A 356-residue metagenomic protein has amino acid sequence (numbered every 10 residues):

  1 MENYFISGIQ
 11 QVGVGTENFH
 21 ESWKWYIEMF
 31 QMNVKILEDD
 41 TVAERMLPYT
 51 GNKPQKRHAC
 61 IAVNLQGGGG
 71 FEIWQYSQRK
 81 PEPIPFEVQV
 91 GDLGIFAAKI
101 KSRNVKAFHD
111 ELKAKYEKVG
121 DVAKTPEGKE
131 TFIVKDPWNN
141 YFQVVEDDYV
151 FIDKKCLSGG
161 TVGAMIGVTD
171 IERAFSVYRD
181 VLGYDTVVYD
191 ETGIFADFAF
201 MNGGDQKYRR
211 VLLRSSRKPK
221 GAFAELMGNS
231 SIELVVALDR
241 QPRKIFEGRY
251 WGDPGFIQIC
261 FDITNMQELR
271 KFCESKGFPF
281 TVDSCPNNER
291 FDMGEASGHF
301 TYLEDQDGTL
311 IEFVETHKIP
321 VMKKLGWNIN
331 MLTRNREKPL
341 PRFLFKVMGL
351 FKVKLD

Functional and structural regions predicted by a protein language model:
M1-W23, M29, N33-D39, L93-I100 (+6 more regions): N-terminal beta-strand motif that seeds the catalytic metal site of vicinal oxygen chelate
Y4, Q10, S22, E28 (+6 more regions): Catalytic cores of nucleotide-enabled group-transfer and carboxylate-activating enzymes in metabolic and assembly-line
S7-E17, Q55-Q78, E82-E111, E130-K135 (+5 more regions): Vicinal oxygen chelate
G15-G68, K124, G167-N229, S275 (+2 more regions): Core segments of cupin and vicinal oxygen chelate
T16-F19, R214, K220, L226-A237 (+5 more regions): C-terminal functional regions that serve as terminal interaction/effector modules
E72-Y76, K129-K154: Short, structured interface segments
A114-V119, D185, K276-T281: A common structural junction motif
A123-E127, N140, N202-L212, V235-L238 (+3 more regions): Intrinsic, low-complexity N-terminal interaction/targeting segments
